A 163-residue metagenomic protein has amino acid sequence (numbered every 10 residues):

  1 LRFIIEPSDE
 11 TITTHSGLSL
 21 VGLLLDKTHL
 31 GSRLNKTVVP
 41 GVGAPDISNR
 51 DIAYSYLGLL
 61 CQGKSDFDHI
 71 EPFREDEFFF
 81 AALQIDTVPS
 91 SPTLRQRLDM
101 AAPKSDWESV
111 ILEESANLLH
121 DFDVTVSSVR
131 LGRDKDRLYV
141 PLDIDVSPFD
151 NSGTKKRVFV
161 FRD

Functional and structural regions predicted by a protein language model:
L1-D163: Dynamic "connector" segments at or just before major functional cores
